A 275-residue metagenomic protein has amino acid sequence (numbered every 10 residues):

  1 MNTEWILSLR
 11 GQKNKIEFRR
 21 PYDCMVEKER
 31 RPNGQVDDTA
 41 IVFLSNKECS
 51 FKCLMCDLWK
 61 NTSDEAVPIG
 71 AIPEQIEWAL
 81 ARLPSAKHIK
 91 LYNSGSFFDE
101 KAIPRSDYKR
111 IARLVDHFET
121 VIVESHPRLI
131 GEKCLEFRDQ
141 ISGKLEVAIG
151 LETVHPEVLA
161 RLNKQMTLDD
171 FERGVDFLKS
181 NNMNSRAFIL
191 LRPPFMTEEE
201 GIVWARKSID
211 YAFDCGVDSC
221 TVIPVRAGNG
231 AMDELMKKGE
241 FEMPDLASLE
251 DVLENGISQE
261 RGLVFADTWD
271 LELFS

Functional and structural regions predicted by a protein language model:
M1-P32, D37, F213, V225-S275: Auxiliary Fe-S-binding modules of radical SAM enzymes
K13-S63, L80-Y92: N-terminal pre-triad scaffold of radical SAM enzymes
D38-V42, K87-L91, V121-V123, L145-I149 (+3 more regions): Hydrophobic faces of well-ordered beta-strands that scaffold small-molecule active sites in alpha/beta enzyme cores
L58-Q75, A79, L83-I103, L114-I130 (+2 more regions): Core AdoMet radical
A79-P84, I111-D116, C134-K144, D176-N182 (+1 more regions): Acidic (Asp/Glu)-rich catalytic clusters
K101-K109, G131-Q140, E198-E199: Distinct, well-ordered alpha-helical segments
R105-R113, K144-E146, T197-D218, M236-E250 (+1 more regions): Short, electropositive alpha-helical surface patch
D169-A231, L249-T268: Conserved C-terminal portion of the radical SAM core fold that forms the substrate/S-adenosylmethionine-binding
